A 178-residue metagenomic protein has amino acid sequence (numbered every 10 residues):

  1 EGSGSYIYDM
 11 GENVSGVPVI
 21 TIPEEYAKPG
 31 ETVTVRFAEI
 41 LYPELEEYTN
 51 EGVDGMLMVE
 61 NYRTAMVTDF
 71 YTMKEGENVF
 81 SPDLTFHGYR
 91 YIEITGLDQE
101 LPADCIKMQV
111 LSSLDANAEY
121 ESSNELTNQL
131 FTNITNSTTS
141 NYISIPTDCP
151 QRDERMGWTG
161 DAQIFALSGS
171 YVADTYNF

Functional and structural regions predicted by a protein language model:
E1-Q151, G160-D161, N177-F178: Extracellular/oxidizing-compartment recognition motifs
L97, I164-T175: Well-ordered alpha-helical scaffold segments within catalytic/enzyme domains
E154: A glycine-rich phosphate-binding loop feature that marks nucleotide/adenosyl-phosphate handling sites
